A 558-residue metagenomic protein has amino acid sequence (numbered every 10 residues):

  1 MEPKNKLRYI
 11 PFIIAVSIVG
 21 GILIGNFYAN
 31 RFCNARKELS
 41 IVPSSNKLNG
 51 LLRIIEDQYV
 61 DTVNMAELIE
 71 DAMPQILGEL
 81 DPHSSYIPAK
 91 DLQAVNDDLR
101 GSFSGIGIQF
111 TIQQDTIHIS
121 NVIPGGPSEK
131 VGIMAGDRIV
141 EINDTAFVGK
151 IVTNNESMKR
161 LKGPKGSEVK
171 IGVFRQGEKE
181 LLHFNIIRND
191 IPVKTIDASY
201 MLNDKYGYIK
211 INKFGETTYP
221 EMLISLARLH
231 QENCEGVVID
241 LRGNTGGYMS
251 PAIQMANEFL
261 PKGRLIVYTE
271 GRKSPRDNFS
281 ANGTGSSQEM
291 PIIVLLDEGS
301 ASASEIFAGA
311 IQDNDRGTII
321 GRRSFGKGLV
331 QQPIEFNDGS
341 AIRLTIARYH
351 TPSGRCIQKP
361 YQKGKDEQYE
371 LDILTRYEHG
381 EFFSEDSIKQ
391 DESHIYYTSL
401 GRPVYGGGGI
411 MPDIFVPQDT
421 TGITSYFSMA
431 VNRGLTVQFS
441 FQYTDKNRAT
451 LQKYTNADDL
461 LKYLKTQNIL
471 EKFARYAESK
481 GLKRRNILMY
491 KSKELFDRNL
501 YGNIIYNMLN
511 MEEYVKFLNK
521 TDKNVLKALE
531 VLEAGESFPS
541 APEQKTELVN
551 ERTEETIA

Functional and structural regions predicted by a protein language model:
M1-N5: N-terminal Lys/Arg-rich, disordered targeting/topogenic segments
P11-N26: Hydrophobic membrane-insertion alpha-helices, especially the h-region of bacterial N-terminal signal peptides
R31-S44, L48, L52, E56 (+6 more regions): Cleft-lining beta-strand/loop regions that shape enzyme active-site pockets
Y59-S120, G166-A198, L518-L529, S537-T546 (+1 more regions): Extended, small/polar residue-biased N-terminal targeting/export presequences and adjacent propeptide/linker tracts
G136-R138: Structural motif
I142-N143, F174, T345, P360 (+1 more regions): Residue-level recognition of conserved beta-strand edge/terminus positions
A303, D315, R322, G326-H394: Polar, glycine-rich mid-to-C-terminal structural blocks that act as macromolecule-binding/assembly scaffolds
C356-I357, Y361-A558: Conserved functional hotspot residues or short segments at active or partner-binding sites across diverse domains
